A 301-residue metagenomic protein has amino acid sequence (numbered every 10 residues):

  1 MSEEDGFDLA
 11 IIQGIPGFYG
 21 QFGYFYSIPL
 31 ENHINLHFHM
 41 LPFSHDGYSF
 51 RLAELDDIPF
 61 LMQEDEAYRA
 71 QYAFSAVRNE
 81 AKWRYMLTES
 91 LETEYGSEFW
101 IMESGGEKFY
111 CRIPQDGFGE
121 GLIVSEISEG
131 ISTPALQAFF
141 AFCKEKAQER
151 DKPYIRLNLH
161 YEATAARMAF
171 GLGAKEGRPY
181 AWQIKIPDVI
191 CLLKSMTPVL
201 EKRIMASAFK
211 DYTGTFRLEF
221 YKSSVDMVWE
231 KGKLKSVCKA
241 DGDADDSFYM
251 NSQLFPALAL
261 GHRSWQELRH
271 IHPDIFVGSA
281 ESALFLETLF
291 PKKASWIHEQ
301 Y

Functional and structural regions predicted by a protein language model:
M1-G6, F50-A53: Hydrophobic, well-ordered secondary-structure segments that either form specific early membrane-associated helices used
E4-H33, Y161-Y180: Conserved active-site alpha-helix within GNAT-family acetyltransferase domains
P16, E31-N35, G47-A53: Short, structured secondary-structure boundary patches
N35-Y48, D65: Contiguous, non-catalytic segments that form substrate-binding/exosite surfaces or channel walls
G47-Y301: Intrinsically disordered, low-complexity, positively biased terminal segments
